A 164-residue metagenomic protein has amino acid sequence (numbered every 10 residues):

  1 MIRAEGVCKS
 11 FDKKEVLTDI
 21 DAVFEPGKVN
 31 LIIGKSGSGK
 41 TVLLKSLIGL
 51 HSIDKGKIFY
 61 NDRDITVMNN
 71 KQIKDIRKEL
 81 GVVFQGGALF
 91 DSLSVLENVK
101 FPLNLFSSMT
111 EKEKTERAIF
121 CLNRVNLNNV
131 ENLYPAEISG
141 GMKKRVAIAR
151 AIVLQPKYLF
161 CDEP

Functional and structural regions predicted by a protein language model:
I48: Helix-to-loop junction immediately C-terminal to a conserved catalytic motif
G56-D64, I76: Conserved ABC transporter NBD signature motif
L93-F101: Short coil-to-helix segment of the ABC ATPase nucleotide-binding domain corresponding to the Q-loop/switch region
Y134-I138, M142: Conserved ABC ATPase signature
I148: Hydrophobic anchor residue at the start of the ABC signature
V153-K157, E163: A short, proline-enriched helix->beta-strand linker immediately N-terminal to the Walker B motif in ABC-type P-loop
